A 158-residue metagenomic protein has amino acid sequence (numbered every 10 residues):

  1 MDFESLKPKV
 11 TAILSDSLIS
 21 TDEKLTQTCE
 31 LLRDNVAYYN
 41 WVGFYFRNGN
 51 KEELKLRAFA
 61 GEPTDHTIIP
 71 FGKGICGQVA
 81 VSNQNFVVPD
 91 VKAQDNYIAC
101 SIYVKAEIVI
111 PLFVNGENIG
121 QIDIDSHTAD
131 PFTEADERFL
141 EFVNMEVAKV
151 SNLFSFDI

Functional and structural regions predicted by a protein language model:
M1-F59, P63, V150-I158: Intrinsically disordered, low-complexity terminal regulatory regions
F3-K7, D22, G72, T133 (+1 more regions): Short, structured helix-loop boundary elements
W41, V109, Q121: Short hydrophobic/aromatic beta-strand element in the GNAT-like acyltransferase core that lines or flanks the acyl-donor
R47-E53, R57-A99: Regulatory sensory and allosteric helical modules in signal-transduction proteins and certain transcription factors
A106-F113: A short, aliphatic-rich beta-strand micro-motif
F113-S126: Sensory-domain boundary capping and coupling elements
D125-V143, V150-I158: Regulatory loop-to-helix N-cap segments in sensory/regulatory domains that couple ligand/signal detection
